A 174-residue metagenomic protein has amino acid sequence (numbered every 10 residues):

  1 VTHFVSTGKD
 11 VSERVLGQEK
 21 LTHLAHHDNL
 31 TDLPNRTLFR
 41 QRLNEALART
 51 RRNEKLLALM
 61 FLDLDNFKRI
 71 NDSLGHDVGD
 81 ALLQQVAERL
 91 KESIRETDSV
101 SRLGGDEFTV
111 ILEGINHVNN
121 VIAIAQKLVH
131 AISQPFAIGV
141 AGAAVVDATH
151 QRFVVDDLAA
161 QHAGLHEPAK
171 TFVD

Functional and structural regions predicted by a protein language model:
V1-D10: PAS-family sensory domains
V15, T22-H26, D32-L59, D65-R95 (+2 more regions): Conserved long alpha-helical elements within nucleotide-processing catalytic cores of c-di-GMP signaling and class III
A58, I111, I138-A144, T149-R152: A short glycine-enriched loop-to-beta-strand structural element that forms part of the catalytic core of nucleotide
H76, I122-A125, S133, A144 (+1 more regions): Catalytic-core segments of nucleotide cyclases and related cyclic-nucleotide turnover enzymes
V100, K127, A131, P135-A137 (+1 more regions): Cyclic nucleotide signaling catalytic output domains
R102, V118, I132-A144: Catalytic core regions of nucleotide second-messenger enzymes
L158-Q161, D174: Hydrophobic helix segments
